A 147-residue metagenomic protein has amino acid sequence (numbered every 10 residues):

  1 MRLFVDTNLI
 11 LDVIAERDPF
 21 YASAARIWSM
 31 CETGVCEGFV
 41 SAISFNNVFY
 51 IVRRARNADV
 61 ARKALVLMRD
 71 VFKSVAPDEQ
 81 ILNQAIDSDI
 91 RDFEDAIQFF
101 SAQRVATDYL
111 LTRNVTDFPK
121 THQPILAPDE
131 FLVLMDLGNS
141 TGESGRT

Functional and structural regions predicted by a protein language model:
M1-V40, R53-K63, K120, L132-T147: Short, well-structured N-terminal submotif of metal-dependent ribonuclease cores
N8-L9, I43, Q80, T116 (+1 more regions): Alpha-helix/helix-capping structural signal
L9, N47-V48, Q84: A general alpha-helix detector
Y50-A76: Helix-adjacent hinge/juxtasegments
D70-V115, G142-T147: Active-site neighborhoods of divalent-metal-dependent phosphate/nucleic-acid chemistry enzymes
H122-P128: Active-site regions of enzymes building and remodeling cell-envelope glycoconjugates
